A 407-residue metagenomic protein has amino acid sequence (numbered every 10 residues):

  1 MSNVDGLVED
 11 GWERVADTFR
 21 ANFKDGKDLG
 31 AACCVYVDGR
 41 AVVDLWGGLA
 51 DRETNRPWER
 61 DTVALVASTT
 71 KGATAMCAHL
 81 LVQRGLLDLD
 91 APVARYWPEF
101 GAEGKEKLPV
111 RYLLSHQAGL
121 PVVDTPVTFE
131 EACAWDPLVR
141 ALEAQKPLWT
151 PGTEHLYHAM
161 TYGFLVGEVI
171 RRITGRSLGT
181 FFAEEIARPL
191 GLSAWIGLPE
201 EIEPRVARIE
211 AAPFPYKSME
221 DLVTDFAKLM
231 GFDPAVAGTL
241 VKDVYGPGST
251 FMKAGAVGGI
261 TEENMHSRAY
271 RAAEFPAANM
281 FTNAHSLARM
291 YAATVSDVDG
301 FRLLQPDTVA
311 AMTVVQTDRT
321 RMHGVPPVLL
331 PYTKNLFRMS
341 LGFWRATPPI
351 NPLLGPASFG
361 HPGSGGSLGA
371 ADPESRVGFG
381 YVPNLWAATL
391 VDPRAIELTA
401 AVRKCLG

Functional and structural regions predicted by a protein language model:
D5-V66, D88, A144: Short, conserved catalytic-motif segment at the N-terminal edge
A16-R20, G39, V63-D90, V166-R171 (+2 more regions): Active-site SXXK
E59, Q145-G152, Y162-L165, S267-P276: Flexible glycine/proline-enriched surface loops and loop-helix/loop-strand junctions
R60, L65-T69, Q83-T125, E143-A144 (+4 more regions): Active-site helix/loop module of the DD-peptidase/beta-lactamase fold, centered on the serine-lysine SxxK catalytic
H116, Y162-V169, E274, A278-G300 (+1 more regions): Active-site-proximal alpha-helical segments within enzyme catalytic domains
A212-A284, V314-E374: Active-site Gly/Thr loop motif
S296-D299, T308, T313-V328, A388-G407: Short, gly/Ser/Thr-rich active-site loops of penicillin-recognizing serine hydrolases
H361-G407: Structured C-terminal helix/loop/strand segments within mature extracytoplasmic catalytic/sensor domains
